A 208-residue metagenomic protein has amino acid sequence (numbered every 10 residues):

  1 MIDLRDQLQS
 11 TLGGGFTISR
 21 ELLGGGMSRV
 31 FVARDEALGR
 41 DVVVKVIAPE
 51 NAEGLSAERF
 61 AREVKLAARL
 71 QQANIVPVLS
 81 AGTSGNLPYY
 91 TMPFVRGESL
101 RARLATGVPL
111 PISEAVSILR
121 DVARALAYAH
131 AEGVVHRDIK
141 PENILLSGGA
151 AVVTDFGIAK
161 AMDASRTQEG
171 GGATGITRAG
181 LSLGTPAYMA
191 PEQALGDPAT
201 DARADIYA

Functional and structural regions predicted by a protein language model:
M1-A208: Conserved ATP-binding/catalytic core of the eukaryotic-like protein kinase fold, especially serine/threonine kinases
